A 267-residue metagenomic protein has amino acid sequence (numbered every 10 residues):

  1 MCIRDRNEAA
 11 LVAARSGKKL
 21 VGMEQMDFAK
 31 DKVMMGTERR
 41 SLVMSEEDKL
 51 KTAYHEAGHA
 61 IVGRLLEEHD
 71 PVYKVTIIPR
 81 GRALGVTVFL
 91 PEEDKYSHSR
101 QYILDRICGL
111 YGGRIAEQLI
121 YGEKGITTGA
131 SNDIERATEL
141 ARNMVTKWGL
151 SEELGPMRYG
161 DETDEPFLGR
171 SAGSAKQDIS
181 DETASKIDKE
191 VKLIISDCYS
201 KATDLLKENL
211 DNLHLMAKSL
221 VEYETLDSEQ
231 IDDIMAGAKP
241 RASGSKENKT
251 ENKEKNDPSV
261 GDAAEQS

Functional and structural regions predicted by a protein language model:
M1-I3: Short, small-residue-biased leader/transition segments that mark boundaries at the very start of proteins
R6-A14, T138-V145: Short, amphipathic alpha-helical segments that act as regulatory/interfacial helices in nucleotide-processing proteins
L11-F28, K32-K51, W148-P156: C-terminal helical "lid" subdomain and adjoining coupling/linker elements of P-loop NTPases
E47-Y54, A60-S267: Soluble catalytic regions of large protease machineries
